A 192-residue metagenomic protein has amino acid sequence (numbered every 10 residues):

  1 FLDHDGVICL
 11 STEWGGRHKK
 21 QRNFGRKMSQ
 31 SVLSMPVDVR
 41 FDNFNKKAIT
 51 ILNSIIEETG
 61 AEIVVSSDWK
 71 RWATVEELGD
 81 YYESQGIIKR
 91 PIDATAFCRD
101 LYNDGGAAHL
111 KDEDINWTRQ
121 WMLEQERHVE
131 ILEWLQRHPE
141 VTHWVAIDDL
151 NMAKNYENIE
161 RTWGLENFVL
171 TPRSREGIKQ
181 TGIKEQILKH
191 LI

Functional and structural regions predicted by a protein language model:
F1-G60: Active-site neighborhood of HAD-like aspartate-dependent phosphohydrolases
L2, S66-W72, I147-D149: Short His-Asn-centered micro-motif
I8-C9, R71-A73, A153-K154: Short, active-site-adjacent cap segments at secondary-structure transitions
D38-D42, D68, W121: Short, charged/polar micro-motifs that form catalytic or ligand-binding hotspots
K47-T50, V64, A73, E126: Generic alpha-helix structural propensity
E58-E62, E140-H143: A general structural motif
T59-G79: Substrate-recognition element of Asp-dependent hydrolases with the DxDx(T/V) motif
E76-I192: C-terminal cap/substrate-recognition subdomain and adjoining C-terminal extension of metal-dependent phosphatase-like
